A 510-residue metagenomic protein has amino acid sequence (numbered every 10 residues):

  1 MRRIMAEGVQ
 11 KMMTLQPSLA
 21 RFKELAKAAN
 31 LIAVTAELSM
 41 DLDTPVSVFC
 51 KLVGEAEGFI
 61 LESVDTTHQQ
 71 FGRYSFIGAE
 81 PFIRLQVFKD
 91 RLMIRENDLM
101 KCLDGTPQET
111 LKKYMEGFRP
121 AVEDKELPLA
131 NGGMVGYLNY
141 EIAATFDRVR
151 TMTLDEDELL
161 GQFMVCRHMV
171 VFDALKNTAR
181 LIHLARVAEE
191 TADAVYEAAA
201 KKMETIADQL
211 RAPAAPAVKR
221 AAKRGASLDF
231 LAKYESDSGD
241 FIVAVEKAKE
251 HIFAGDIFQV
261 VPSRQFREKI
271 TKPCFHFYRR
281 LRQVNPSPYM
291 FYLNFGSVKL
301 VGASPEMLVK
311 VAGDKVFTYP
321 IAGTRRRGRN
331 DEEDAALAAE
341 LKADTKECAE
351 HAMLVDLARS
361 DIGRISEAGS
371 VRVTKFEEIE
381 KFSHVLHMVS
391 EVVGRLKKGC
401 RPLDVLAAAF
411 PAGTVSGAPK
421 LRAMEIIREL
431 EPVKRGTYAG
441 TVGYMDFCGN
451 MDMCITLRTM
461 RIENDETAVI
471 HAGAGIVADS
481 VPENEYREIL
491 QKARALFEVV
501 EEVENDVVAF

Functional and structural regions predicted by a protein language model:
R2-R3: Basic polycationic patches enriched in arginine
G8-F510: Extended alpha-helical targeting/anchoring segments, especially N-terminal organellar/secretory targeting helices
